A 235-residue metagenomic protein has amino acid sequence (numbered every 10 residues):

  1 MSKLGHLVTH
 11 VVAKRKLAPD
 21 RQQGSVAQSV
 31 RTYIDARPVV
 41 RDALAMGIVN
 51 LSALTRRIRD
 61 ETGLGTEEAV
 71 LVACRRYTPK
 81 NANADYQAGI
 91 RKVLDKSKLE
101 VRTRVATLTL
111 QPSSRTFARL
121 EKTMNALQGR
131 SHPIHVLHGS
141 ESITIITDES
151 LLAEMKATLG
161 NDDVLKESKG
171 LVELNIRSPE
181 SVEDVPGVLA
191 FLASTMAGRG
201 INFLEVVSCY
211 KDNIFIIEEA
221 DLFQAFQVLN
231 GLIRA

Functional and structural regions predicted by a protein language model:
H10-S25, S29-A36, R41-S52, T66-A235: A conserved regulatory-domain signal marking ACT and ACT-like small-molecule sensing domains and adjacent regulatory
S52-T62: DNA-recognition alpha helix
